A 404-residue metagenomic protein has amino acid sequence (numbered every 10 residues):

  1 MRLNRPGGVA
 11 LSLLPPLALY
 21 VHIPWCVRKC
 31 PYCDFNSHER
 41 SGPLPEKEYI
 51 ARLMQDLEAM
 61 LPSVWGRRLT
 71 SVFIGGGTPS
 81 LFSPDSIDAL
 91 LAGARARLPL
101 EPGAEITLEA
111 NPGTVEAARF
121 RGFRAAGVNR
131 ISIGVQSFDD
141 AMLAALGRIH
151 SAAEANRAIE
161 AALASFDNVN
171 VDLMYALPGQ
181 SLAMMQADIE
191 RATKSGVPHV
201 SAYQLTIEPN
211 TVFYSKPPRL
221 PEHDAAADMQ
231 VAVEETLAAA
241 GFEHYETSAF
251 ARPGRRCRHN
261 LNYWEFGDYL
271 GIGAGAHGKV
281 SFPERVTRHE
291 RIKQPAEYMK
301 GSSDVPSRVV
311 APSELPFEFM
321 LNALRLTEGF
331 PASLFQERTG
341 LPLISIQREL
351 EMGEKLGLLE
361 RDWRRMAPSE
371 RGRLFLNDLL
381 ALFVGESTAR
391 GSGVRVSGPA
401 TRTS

Functional and structural regions predicted by a protein language model:
M1-L17, V27, V394-P399: Flexible, acidic/Gly-rich N-terminal and inter-domain linker regions that tether and position cofactor-handling modules
L11-A18, N36-S63, R67-L341, T388: C-terminal scaffold of the Radical SAM
L19-I23: Short active-site neighborhood of thiol/selenol oxidoreductases, capturing the structured segment around
P24-S37: Local cysteine-cluster metal-coordination motifs and their immediate loop/turn environment, predominantly Fe-S cluster
G340-M352: Short amphipathic alpha-helical interaction segments
K355-R364: A short, conserved structural fragment
R365-S369: Minor-groove-contacting beta-hairpin "wing" of winged helix-turn-helix DNA-binding domains
R371-G391, V396-S404: Short, amphipathic alpha-helical interaction segments positioned at domain boundaries
